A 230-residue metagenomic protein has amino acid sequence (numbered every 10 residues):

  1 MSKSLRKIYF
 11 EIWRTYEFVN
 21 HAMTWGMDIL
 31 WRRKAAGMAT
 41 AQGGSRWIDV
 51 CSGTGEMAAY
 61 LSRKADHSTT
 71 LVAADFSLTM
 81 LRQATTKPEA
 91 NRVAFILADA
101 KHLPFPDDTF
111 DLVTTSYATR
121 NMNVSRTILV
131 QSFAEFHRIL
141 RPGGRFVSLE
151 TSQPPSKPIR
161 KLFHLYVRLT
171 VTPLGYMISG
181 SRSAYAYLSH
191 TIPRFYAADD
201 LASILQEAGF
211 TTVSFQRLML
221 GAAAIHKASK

Functional and structural regions predicted by a protein language model:
K3, L149-I204: C-terminal alpha-helical "lid/dimerization" subdomain adjacent to the S-adenosyl-L-methionine
W25-G44, Y60: Conserved alpha-helix/loop element of class I SAM-dependent methyltransferases that forms part of the SAM/SAH-binding
R46-L103: Class I SAM-dependent methyltransferase SAM/SAH-binding core
H67, L140-R145: Short glycine-dipeptide loop
K101-V113: A short acidic, Gly/Pro-enriched loop at the edge of an enzyme's catalytic core that lines a small-molecule cofactor
L112-R126: A short SAM/SAH-binding and catalytic strip from SAM-dependent methyltransferases
I128-P142: A short glycine-rich, Lys/Arg-flanked "PGG" loop and its adjoining helix->strand segment in the class I
A202, A208-K230: Core SAM-dependent methyltransferase catalytic element
